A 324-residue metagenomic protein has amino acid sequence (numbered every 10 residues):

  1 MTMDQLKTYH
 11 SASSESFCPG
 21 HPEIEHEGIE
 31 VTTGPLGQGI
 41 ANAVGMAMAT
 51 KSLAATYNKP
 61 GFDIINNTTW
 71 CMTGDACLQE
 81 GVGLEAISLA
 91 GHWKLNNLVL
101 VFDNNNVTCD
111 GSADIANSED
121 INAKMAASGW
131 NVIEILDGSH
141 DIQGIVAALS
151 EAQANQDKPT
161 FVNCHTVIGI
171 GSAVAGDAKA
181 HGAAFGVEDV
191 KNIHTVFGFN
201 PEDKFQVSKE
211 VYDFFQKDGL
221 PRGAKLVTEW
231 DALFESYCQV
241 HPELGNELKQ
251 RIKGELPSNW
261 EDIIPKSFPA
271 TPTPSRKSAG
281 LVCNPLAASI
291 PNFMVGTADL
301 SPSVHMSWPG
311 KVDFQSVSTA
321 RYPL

Functional and structural regions predicted by a protein language model:
M1-W70, K217-L220, A224-L324: Thiamine diphosphate
E15, E25, I29-D218: Glycine-rich ThDP/TPP pyrophosphate-binding loop and its adjacent helix/strand module within ThDP-dependent enzymes
